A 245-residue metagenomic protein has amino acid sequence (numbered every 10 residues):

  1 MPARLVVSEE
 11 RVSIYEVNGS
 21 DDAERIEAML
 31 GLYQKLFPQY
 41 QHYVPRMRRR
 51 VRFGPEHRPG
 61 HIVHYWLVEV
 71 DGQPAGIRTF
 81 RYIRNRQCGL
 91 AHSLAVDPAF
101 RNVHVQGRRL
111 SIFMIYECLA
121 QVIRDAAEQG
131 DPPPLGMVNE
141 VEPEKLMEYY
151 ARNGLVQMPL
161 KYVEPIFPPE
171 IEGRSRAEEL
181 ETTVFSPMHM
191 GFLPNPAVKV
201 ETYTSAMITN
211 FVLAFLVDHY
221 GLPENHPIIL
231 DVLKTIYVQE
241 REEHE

Functional and structural regions predicted by a protein language model:
M1-D21, A127-E245: Terminal substrate-recognition subdomain of acyl/acetyltransferases
M1-F53, H61: Short amphipathic alpha-helix that is part of the acyltransferase structural core
M29, Y33-F37, C118-A126, L216: Hydrophobic, Leu/Ile/Phe/Ala-enriched alpha-helical segments that form helix-helix packing faces
R52-L67, Q73-G76, V184: A short helix-loop-beta-strand connector motif used in the catalytic cores of GNAT acetyltransferases and, in some
H64-W66, Q87-H92, V184-G191: Short beta-strand micro-motifs in enzyme catalytic cores
L67, G72-Y82, G89-A95: Conserved beta-strand in the GNAT
D71-G72, A99-F100, P194-V198: Short loop segments at secondary-structure junctions
V96, N102-R124: Conserved acetyl-CoA-binding loop-helix of GNAT-fold acetyltransferases
